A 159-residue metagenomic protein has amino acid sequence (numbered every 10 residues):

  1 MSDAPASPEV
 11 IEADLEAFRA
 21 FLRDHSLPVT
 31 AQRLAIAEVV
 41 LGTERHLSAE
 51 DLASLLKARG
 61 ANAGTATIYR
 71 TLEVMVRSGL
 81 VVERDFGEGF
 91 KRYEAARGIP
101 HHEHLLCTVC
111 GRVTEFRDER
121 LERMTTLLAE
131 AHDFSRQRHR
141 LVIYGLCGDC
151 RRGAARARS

Functional and structural regions predicted by a protein language model:
M1-I11, S159: Short, intrinsically disordered or compositionally biased N-terminal tails of bacterial proteins
A13-S26: Short, Lys/Arg-enriched N-terminal segment that forms or immediately precedes the first helix of a structured domain
V29, T43-S48: Short capping segments at the starts of secondary-structure elements
L34-V39: Pre-recognition alpha-helix immediately N-terminal to the DNA-recognition helix within helix-turn-helix or winged-helix
D51-K57, I68: A short acidic, leucine-rich amphipathic alpha-helix
I68-S78: Basic amphipathic alpha-helical segments that dock to polyanions
R77-S159: Non-DNA-binding regulatory cores of transcription-related proteins, predominantly C-terminal effector-binding
